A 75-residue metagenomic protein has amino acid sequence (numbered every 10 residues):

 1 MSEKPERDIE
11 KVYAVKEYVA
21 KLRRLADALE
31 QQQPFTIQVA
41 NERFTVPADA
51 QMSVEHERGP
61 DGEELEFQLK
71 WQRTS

Functional and structural regions predicted by a protein language model:
M1-D27: Terminal, regulation- and interaction-focused segments at domain boundaries
S2-D8, T36-Q38, E42-S75: N-terminal intrinsically disordered, cationic/polar leader segments that include organellar targeting peptides
